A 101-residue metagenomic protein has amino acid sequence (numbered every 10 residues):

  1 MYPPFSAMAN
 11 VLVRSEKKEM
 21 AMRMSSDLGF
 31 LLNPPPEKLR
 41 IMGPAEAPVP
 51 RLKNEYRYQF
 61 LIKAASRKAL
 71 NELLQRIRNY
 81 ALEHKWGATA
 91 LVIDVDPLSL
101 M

Functional and structural regions predicted by a protein language model:
M1-M101: Accessory helical-bundle/CTD segments and flexible terminal tails appended to RecA-like ATPase motors
